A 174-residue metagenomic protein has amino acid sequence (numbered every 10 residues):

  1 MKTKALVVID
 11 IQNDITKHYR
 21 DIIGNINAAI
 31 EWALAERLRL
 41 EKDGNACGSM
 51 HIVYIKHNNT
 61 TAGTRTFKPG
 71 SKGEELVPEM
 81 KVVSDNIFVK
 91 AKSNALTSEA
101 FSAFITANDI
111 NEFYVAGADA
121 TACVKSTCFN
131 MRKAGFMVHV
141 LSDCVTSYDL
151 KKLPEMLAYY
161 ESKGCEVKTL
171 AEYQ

Functional and structural regions predicted by a protein language model:
M1-I87, S102-A103, C165-E166: Active-site acidic carboxylates
A5, H51-V53, E112-Y114, M137-H139: A structural signal for isolated positions on well-ordered beta-strands in alpha/beta enzyme cores
E75-F88, Y148-Q174: Structural recognition of alpha->loop->beta junctions
V77-T121: Internal catalytic-core helix/loop-beta-alpha segment that presents or stabilizes conserved functional determinants
I110, G135-F136, C165: Short phosphate-binding/catalytic loops that engage adenosine nucleotides
Y114-G117, F136-L150: A short glycine-rich beta-strand->turn/loop micro-motif centered on a GG-aromatic cluster
V124-A134: Short Gly/Thr/Asp-enriched flexible loops that form oxyanion-binding sites at enzyme active sites
